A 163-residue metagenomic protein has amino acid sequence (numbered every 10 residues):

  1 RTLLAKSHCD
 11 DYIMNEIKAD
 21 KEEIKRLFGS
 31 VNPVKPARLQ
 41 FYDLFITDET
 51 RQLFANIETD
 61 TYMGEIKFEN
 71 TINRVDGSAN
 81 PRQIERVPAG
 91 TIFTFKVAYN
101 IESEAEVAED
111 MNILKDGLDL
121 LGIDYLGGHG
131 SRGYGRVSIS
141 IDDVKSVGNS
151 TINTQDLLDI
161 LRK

Functional and structural regions predicted by a protein language model:
R1-F68, D76-K163: RNA-binding basic/glycine-rich loop and surface signature characteristic of RAMP-family CRISPR effectors
